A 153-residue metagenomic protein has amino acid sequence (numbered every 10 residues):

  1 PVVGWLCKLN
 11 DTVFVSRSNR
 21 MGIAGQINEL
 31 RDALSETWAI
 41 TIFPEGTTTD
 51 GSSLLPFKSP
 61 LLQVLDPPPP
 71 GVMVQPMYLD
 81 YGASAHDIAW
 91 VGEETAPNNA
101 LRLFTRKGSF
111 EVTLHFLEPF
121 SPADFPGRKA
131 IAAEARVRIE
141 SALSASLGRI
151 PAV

Functional and structural regions predicted by a protein language model:
P1-G25: Catalytic core of membrane glycerolipid acyltransferases/transacylases, capturing the structured, soluble-facing
V2-W5, N19, W38, D50-R128: A cross-family acyltransferase "interaction/gating" segment
T12, A39-F43, M73: Residue-level preference for the first positions of well-ordered beta-strands
V15-R17, F43, M77: Generic beta-sheet signal
E29-S35: Short amphipathic alpha-helix with an adjacent loop that forms part of the alpha/beta core around
G46: Active-site metal-binding loops of divalent metal-dependent hydrolases
H115-V153: A cross-taxonomic marker for long C-terminal extensions/tails that follow the last structured domain
